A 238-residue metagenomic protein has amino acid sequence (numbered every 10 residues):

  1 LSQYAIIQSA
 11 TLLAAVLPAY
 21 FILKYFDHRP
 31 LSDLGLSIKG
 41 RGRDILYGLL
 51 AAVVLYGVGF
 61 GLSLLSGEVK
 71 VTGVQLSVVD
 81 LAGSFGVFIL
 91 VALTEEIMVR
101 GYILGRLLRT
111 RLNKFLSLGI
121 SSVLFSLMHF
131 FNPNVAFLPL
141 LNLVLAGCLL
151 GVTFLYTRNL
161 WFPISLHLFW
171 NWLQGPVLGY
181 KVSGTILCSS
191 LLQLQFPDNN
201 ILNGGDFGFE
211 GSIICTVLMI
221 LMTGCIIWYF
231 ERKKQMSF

Functional and structural regions predicted by a protein language model:
L1-L31, G175-F238: N-terminal, membrane-interfacial amphipathic/helix-forming hydrophobic leader that caps and precedes the first
L1-Q8, R29-I97, L104-T110: Juxtamembrane helix-loop-helix connectors linking adjacent transmembrane helices in multi-pass membrane enzymes
I6, I45-L50, L81-A82, F115-I120 (+3 more regions): Hydrophobic alpha-helical transmembrane segments
S9-P18, V78-G86, T94, M98 (+2 more regions): Membrane-embedded alpha-helical segments of multi-pass membrane proteins, especially the transmembrane helices
G40-G42, S77, R111-L116, A136-F137 (+1 more regions): Membrane-helix interface segments
G57-G59, A92, K114-F130, L143-G147: Small-polar-interrupted transmembrane alpha-helices in polytopic inner-membrane proteins
T94-I120, V152-N159: Membrane-interface helix/loop boundary segments of multi-pass membrane proteins
P139-N200: Functionally important transmembrane alpha-helices
